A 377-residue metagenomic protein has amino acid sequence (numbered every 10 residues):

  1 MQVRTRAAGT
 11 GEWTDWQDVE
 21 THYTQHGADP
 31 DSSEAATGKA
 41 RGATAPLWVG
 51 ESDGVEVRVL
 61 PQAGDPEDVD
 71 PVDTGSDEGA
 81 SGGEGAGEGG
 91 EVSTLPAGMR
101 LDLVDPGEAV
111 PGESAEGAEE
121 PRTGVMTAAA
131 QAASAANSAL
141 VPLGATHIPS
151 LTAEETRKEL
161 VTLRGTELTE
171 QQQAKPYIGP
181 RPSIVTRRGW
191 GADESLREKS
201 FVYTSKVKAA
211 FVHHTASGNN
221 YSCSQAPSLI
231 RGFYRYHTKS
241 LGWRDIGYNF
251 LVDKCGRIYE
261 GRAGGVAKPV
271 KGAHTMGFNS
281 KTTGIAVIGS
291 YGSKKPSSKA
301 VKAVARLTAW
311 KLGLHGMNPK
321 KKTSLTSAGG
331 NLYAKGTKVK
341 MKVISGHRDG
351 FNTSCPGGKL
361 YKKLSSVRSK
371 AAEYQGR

Functional and structural regions predicted by a protein language model:
T5-D73: Beta-sandwich interaction modules
A8-G9, D253-C255: Short acidic-glycine loop/turn motifs at beta-strand connectors
G79-T215, N219, K254-P269, A273 (+1 more regions): Basic/polar, cationic surfaces and motifs that engage anionic cell-wall and phosphate/carboxylate ligands
Y221-C223: Short, conserved charged micro-motifs
Q225-F233: Short Gly/aromatic-enriched secondary-structure transition segments
R244-I246: Carboxylate/His-rich catalytic cores and anion/metal-binding grooves
